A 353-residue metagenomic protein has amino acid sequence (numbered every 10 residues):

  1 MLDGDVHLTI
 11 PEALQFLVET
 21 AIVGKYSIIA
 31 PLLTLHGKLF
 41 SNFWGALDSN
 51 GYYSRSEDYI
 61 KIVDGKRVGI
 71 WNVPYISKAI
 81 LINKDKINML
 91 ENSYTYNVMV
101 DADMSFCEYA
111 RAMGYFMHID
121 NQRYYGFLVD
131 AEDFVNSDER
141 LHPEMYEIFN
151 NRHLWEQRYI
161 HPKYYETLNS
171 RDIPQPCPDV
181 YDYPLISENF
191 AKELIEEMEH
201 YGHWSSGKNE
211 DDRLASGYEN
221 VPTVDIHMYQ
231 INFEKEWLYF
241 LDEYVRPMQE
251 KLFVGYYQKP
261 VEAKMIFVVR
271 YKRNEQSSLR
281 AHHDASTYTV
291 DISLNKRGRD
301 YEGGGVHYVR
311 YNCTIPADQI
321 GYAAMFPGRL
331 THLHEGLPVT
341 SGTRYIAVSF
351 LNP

Functional and structural regions predicted by a protein language model:
M1-T9: Short beta-strand-to-loop acidic/aromatic patch adjacent to the donor-nucleotide binding site
T9-T95: Conserved catalytic core of nucleotide-sugar-dependent glycosyltransferases
L32-L35, M198, L294, L351-P353: Short beta-strand segments enriched in hydrophobic/aromatic residues within well-folded beta-rich domains
V68-G69, Y75-A79, K84-D85, M89-D179 (+1 more regions): C-terminal catalytic/acceptor-binding lobe
W155, P176-D179, G202, S349-P353: Double-stranded beta-helix
N169-Q258: Non-heme Fe(II)/2-oxoglutarate
E243-P353: Catalytic core of non-heme Fe(II) oxygenases with the double-stranded beta-helix
